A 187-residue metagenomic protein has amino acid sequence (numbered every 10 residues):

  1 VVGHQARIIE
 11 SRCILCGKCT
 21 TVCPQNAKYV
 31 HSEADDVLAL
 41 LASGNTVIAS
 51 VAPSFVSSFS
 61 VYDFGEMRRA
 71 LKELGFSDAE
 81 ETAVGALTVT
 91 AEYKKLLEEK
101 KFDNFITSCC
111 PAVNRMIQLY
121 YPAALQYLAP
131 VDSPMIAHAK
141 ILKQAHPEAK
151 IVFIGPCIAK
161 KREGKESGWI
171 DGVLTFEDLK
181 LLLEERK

Functional and structural regions predicted by a protein language model:
V1-I14, K18-A34: Iron-sulfur cluster-binding cysteine motifs and their immediate structural context in ferredoxin-like electron-transfer
H31-K187: Iron-sulfur-associated redox domains of electron-transfer enzymes in respiratory and anaerobic energy metabolism
